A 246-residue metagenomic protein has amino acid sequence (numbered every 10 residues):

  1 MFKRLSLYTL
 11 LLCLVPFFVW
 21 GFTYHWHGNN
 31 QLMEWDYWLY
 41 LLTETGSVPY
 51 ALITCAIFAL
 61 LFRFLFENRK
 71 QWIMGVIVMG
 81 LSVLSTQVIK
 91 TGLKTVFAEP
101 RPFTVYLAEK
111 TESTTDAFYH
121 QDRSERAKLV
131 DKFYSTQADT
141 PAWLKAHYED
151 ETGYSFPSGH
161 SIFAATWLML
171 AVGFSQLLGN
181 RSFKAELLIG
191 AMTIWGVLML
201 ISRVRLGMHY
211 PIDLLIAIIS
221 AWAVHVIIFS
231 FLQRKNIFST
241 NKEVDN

Functional and structural regions predicted by a protein language model:
M1-L65, M74, K90-E112: N-terminal transmembrane-helix/juxtamembrane module of multi-pass inner/ER membrane proteins
F2-S6, R126-N246: Membrane-embedded catalytic cores of phosphoryl/pyrophosphoryl-handling enzymes
C13-G21, V83-V88, I194-V204: Aromatic-anchored segments of alpha-helical transmembrane domains
F22-Y24, T104-H147: Histidine-/acidic- and/or cysteine-rich, low-complexity loops and terminal segments associated with membrane
T23, A59, I89-A98, P102 (+4 more regions): Membrane-water interface at transmembrane helix exits
W26-M33, E67-R69, P141-A142, R181-S182: Helix-boundary and loop/linker segments of multi-pass membrane transporters
N68-M79: Interfacial loop-to-transmembrane-helix boundary motif in multi-pass membrane proteins
I77-T86, K90, A217, A221 (+1 more regions): Alpha-helical transmembrane segments in multi-pass membrane proteins
